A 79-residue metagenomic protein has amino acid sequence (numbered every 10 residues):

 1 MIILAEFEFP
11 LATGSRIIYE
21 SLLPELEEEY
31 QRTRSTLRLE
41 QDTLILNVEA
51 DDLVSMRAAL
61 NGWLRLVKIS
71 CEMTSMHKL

Functional and structural regions predicted by a protein language model:
M1-L11: Short glycine-/aliphatic-rich beta-strand segments at the starts of folded cytosolic domains
E6-F7, E40-L46, C71-T74: Low-complexity, flexible helical/coil segments
T13-E28: Short amphipathic alpha-helix segments
Y19-L22, R32-T33, A59-G62, C71: Surface-exposed beta-strand edges and their flanking turn/coil or helix-capping segments
L22-P24, L37, R65-L66: Hydrophobic alpha-helical segments
E29-A59: Amphipathic, hydrophobic secondary-structure cores in small proteins
L53-L79: C-terminal structural segments of small proteins and small subunits
